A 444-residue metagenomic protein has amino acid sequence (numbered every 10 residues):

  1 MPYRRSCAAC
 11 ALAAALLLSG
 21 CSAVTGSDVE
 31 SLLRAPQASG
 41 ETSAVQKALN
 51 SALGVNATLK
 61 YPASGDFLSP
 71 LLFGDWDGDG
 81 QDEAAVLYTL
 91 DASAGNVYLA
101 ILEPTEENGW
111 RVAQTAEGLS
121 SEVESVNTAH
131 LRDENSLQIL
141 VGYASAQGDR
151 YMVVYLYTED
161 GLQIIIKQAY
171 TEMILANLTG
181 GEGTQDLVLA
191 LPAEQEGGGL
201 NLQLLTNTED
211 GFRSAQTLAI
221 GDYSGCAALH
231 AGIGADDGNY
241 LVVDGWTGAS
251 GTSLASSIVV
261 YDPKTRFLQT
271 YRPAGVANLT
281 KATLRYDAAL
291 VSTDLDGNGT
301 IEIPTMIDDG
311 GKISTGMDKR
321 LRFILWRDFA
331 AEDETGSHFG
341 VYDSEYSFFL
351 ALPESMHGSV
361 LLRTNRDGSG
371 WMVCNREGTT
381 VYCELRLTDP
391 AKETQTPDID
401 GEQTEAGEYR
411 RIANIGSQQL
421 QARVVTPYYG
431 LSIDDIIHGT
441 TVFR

Functional and structural regions predicted by a protein language model:
P2-G26: Sec-dependent N-terminal signal peptides of Gram-positive bacterial secreted proteins and lipoproteins
C7-C10, C21, C226, C374 (+1 more regions): Generic recognition of cysteine residues
A8, G118-S120, S355-H357, L385-K392: A short, sequence-level motif marking secondary-structure junctions
G20-T364, W371, G401-Q403, E408-R411 (+2 more regions): Beta-propeller-forming repeat regions
N365-R444: Conserved polar/disulfide-associated segments of primarily extracytoplasmic proteins
